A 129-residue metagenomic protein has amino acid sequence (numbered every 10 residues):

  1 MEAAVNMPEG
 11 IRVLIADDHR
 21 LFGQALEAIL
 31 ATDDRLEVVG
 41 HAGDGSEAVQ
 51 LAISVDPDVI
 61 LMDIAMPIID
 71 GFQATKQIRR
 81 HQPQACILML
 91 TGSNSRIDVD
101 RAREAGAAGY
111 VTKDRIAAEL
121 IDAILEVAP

Functional and structural regions predicted by a protein language model:
D44-E47, I69-Q73: Acidic catalytic/metal-coordinating carboxylates
Q50, F72-Q84: Short amphipathic alpha-helix used as the core "switch/output" element in two-component signaling
V55-L61: Active-site beta3 strand of CheY-like receiver
M66: Receiver (REC) domain active-site loop signature in two-component systems and cognate sites in sensor histidine kinases
S93-N94: Short, conserved "switch-loop" micro-motifs in signal-transduction and mechanochemical regulators
I97, R115-A128: C-terminal output helix
